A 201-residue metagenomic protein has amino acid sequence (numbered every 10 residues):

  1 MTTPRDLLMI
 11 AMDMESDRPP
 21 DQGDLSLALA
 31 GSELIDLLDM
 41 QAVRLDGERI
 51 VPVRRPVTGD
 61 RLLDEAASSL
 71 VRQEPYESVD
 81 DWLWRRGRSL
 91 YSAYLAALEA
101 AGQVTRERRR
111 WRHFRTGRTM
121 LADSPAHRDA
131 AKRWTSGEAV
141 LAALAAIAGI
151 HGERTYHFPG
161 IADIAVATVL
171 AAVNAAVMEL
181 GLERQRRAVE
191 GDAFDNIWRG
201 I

Functional and structural regions predicted by a protein language model:
M1-R85, L90, A193-I201: Short, amphipathic alpha-helical interface elements at domain boundaries that mediate macromolecular binding
R54-S92, A100, F114-T155: Short, amphipathic alpha-helical interaction segments positioned at domain boundaries
R108: Phosphate/adenylate-binding glycine loop and adjacent helical scaffold
T119-I201: Glycine-rich, aromatic-bearing surface loops/beta-hairpins
